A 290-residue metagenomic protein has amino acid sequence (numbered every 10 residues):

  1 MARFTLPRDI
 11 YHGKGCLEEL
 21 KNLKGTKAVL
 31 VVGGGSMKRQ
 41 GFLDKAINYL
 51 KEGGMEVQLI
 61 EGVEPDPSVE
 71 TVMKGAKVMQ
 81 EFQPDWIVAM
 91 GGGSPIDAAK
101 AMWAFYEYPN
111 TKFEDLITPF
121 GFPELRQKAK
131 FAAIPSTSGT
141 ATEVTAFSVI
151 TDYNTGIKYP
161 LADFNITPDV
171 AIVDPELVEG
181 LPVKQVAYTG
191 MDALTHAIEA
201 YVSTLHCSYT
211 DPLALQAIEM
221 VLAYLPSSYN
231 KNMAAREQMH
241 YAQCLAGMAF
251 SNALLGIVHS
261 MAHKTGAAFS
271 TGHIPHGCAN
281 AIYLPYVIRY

Functional and structural regions predicted by a protein language model:
M1-W86: ATP/NTP phosphate-donor binding region
R8, K14-G15, G33-G34, V63 (+9 more regions): Fold-independent oxyanion-binding glycine-rich loops and adjacent beta-strand/coil segments at enzyme active sites
D9, A28-V29, Q58, D85-V88 (+6 more regions): Structural motif
E70-E176: Glycine/threonine-rich beta-strand-loop-alpha-helix active-site module that forms ligand/phosphate-binding
I87-D97, L255, S260-F269: Glycine-rich phosphate-binding loop
F147-A253: Carboxylate- and glycine-rich phosphate/diphosphate-binding segment that chelates Mg2+/Mn2+
A267-Y290: Gly/Pro-rich interdomain helix-loop hinge
